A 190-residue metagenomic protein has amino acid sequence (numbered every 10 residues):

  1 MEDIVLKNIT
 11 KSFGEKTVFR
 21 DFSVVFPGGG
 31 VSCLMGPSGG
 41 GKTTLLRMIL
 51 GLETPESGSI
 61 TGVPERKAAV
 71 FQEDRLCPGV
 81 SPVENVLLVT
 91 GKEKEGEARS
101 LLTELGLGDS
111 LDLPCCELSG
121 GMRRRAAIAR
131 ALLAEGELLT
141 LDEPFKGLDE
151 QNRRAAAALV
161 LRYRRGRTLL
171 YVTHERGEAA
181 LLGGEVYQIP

Functional and structural regions predicted by a protein language model:
L50: Helix-to-loop junction immediately C-terminal to a conserved catalytic motif
E95-S110: Conserved ABC ATPase "signature" region
P114-L118, M122: Conserved ABC ATPase signature
I128: Hydrophobic anchor residue at the start of the ABC signature
D142, D149: ABC-family nucleotide-binding domains
R153-R165: Helical segment within the ABC ATPase nucleotide-binding domain
R167-T173: Conserved H-loop
